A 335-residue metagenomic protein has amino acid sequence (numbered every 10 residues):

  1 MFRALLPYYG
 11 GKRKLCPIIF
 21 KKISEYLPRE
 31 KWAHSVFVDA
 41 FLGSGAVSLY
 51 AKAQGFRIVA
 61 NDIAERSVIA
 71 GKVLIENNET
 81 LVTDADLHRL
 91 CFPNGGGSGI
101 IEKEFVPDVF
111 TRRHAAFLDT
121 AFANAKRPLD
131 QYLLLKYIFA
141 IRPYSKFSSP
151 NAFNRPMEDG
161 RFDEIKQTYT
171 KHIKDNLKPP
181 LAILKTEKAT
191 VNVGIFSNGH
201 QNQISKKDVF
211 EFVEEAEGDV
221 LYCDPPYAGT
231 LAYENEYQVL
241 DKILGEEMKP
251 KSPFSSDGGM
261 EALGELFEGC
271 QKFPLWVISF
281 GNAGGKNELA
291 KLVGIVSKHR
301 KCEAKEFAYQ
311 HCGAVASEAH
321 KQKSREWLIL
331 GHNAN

Functional and structural regions predicted by a protein language model:
M1-V38, A46-V47, A53, K136: S-adenosyl-L-methionine
S35-G96, K103, F122, Y132 (+2 more regions): SAM cofactor-binding core of SAM-dependent methyltransferases, primarily the Rossmann-like beta-alpha-beta module
F37-A51, A60-A64, K207-V209, E214-N235 (+1 more regions): Conserved proline-anchored active-site loop of SAM-dependent methyltransferases that bridges a beta-strand
S48-K52, I69-K72, E214-G218, L231-Q238 (+2 more regions): A short acidic (Asp/Glu
D108-L221, P226-E236, E247-K249: SAM-dependent nucleic-acid methyltransferase catalytic core
V220, Y227-F273: SAM-dependent methyltransferase catalytic-core segment centered on the flexible catalytic loop and adjoining short
S256-Y309: Conserved Class I SAM-dependent methyltransferase catalytic core
L289-N335: Class I S-adenosyl-L-methionine
